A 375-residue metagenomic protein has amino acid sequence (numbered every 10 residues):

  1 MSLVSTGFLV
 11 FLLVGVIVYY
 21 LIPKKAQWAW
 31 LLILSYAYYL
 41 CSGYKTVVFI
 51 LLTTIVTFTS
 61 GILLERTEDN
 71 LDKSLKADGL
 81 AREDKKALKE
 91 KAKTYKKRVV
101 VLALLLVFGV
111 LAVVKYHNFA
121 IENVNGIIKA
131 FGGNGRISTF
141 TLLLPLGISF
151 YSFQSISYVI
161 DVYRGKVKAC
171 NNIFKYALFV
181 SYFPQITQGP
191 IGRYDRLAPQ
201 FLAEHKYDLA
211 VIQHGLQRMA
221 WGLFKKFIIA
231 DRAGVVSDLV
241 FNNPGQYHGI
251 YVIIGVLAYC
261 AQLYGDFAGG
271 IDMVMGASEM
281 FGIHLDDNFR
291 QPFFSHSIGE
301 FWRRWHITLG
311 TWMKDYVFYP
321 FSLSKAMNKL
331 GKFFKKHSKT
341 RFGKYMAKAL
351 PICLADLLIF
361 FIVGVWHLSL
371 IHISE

Functional and structural regions predicted by a protein language model:
M1-E375: Membrane-embedded transmembrane alpha-helical bundles that form the catalytic cores of multi-pass lipid-modifying
